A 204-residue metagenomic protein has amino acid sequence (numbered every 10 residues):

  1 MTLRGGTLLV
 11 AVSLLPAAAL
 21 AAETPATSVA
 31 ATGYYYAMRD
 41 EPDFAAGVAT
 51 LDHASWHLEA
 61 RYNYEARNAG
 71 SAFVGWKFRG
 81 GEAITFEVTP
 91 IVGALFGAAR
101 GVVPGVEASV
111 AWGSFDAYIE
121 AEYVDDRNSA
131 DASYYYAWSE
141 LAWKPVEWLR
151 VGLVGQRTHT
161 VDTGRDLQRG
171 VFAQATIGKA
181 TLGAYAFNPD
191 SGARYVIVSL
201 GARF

Functional and structural regions predicted by a protein language model:
M1-A26, F204: Cleavable N-terminal export/targeting peptides
T27-A37, G47-A49, H53-E65, A72 (+5 more regions): Transmembrane beta-strand segments that form the barrel wall of outer-membrane beta-barrel proteins
G33-R39, R79, A99, Y134 (+2 more regions): A broad, low-specificity signal for short, low-complexity segments enriched in glycine/proline and polar/charged
R39-E41, Y64-A66, A98-R100, D131-S133 (+2 more regions): Short sequence motifs at beta-strands and strand-loop junctions characteristic of Gram-negative outer-membrane
A45-A54, A69-E87, V102-I119, S133-E147 (+3 more regions): Feature captures outer-membrane beta-barrel proteins of Gram-negative bacteria and organelles
N128-A142, V154-Q156, T160: A mid-sequence, solvent-exposed acidic-amphipathic segment
